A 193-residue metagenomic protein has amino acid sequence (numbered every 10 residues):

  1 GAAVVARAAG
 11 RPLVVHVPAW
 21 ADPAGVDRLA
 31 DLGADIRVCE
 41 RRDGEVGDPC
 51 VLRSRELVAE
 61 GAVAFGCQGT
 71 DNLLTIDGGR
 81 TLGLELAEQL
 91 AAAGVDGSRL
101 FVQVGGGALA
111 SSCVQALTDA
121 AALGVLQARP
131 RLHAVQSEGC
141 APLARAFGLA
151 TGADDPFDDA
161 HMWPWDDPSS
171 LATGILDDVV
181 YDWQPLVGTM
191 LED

Functional and structural regions predicted by a protein language model:
G1, D22-A24, L73-T75, A108-A110 (+2 more regions): Flexible loop/turn segments at secondary-structure boundaries
G1-E56, A144-G148: Active-site-proximal loop->helix
A2-V5, A116, L186: A short acidic, amphipathic alpha-helical/loop segment
A6, L29, L86, L100-F101 (+3 more regions): Buried hydrophobic positions in well-ordered alpha/beta secondary-structure cores of metabolic enzymes
A9-H16, A93-G94, A121-R129: Phosphate-handling active-site elements
H16-V17, S98-Q103, Q127-Q136: Beta-strand segments within the central parallel beta-sheet cores of soluble alpha/beta enzyme folds
G33, R41-V63, C67, D119-D193: Active-site/ligand-binding loops adjacent to catalytic centers
L52-G124: Active-site/ligand-binding-proximal alpha/beta "capping" segment
